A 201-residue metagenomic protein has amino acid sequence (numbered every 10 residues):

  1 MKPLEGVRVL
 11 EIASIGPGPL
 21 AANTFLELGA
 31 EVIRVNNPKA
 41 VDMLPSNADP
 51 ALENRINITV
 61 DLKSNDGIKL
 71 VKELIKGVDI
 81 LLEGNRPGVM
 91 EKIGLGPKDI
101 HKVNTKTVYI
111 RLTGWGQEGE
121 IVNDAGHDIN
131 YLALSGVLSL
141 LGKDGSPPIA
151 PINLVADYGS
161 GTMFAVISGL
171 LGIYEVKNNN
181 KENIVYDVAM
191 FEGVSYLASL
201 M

Functional and structural regions predicted by a protein language model:
M1, A48-P50, H101, V122-N123: Short secondary-structure boundary/capping segments
M1-K39, K72, G77-I80, G84 (+3 more regions): Acyl-CoA thioester-binding alpha/beta core of soluble enzymes
L10, A51-K102: A structured beta-alpha segment of the ubiquitous adenosine-cofactor-binding alpha/beta core
S14, K63, L154-Y158: Alpha-helix N-cap/helix-initiation motif
S14, L62, R86-P87, T113-G114 (+1 more regions): Short glycine-/small-residue-rich Rossmann-like dinucleotide-binding loops
G16, K39, D66, G88-M90 (+1 more regions): Glycine-rich nucleotide phosphate-binding loop and flanking beta-alpha elements of Rossmann-like dinucleotide-binding
T24, L28, I93-M201: Active-site-adjacent "lid/gating" segments in soluble enzymes
E27-I58: Glycine-rich phosphate-binding loop and adjoining beta1-alpha1-beta2 segment of Rossmann-like nucleotide-binding folds
